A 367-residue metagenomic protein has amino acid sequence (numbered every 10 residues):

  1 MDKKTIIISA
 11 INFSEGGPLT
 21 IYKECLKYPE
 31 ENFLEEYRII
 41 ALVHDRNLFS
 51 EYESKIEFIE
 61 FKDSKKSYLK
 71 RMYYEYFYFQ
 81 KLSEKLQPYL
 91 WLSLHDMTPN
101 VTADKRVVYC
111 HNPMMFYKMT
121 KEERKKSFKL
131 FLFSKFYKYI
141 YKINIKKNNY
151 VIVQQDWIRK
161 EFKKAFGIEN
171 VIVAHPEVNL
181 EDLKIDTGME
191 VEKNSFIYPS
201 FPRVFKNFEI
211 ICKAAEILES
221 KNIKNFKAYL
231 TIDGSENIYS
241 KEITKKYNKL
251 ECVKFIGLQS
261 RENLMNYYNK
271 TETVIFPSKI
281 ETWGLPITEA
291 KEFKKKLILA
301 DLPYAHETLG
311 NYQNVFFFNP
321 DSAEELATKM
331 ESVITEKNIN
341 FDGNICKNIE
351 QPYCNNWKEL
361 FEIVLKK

Functional and structural regions predicted by a protein language model:
I7-I8, M189-K206, C212-A215: Conserved donor-binding/catalytic core segment of Leloir-type glycosyltransferases
A41-R46, K227-K241, G257: Glycosyltransferase donor-sugar binding loop
E57, K241-E262: Nucleotide-activated donor-binding/catalytic signature segment of Leloir-type glycosyltransferases, i.e., the conserved
Y76-F79, S83, N266-T271: Short alpha-helical donor nucleotide-sugar binding micro-motif in glycosyltransferases
L130-V151: Membrane-proximal helix-turn-helix segments that form the acceptor-binding/catalytic region of lipid-linked
K147, I158-V178: Helix-loop-beta element that forms the nucleotide-linked donor phosphate-binding surface in glycosyltransferases
K279: Aromatic "clamp/platform" in nucleotide-sugar-dependent glycosyltransferases that forms part of the donor/acceptor
V315-A323, E331-K337: Conserved acidic donor-binding segment of nucleotide-sugar-dependent glycosyltransferases
